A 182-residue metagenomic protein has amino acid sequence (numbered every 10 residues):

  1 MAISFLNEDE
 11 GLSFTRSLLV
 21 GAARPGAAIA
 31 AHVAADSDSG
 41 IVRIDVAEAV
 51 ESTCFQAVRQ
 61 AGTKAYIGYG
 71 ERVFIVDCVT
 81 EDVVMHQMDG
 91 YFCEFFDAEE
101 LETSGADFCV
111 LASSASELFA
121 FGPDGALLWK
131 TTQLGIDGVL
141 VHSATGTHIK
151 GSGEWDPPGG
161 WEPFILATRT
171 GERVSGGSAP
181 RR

Functional and structural regions predicted by a protein language model:
A2, I29-E51, C78-T80: A short helix->beta-strand "capping" segment at the edge of beta-propeller domains
A2-A22, D45-G62, M88-D107, L134-G146 (+1 more regions): Repeated scaffold domains used in trafficking and secretory/extracellular systems, primarily beta-propellers
G11-A31, Q56-Y69, V73-F74, E102-S114 (+2 more regions): Short beta-strand elements that form the blades of beta-propeller/WD-repeat-like and other beta-sheet-rich scaffold
S39-E48, V83-Y91, G122, A126-G135 (+1 more regions): Aromatic (tryptophan-biased) beta-strands that constitute blades/sheets of beta-rich domains
G70, I75-S104, S114: Charged linear interaction tracts used for macromolecular binding and regulation
D77-T80, F121-D124, I165-A167: Structural recognition of the beta-propeller blade-terminating site
A112, W129, V139-S143: An internal, amphipathic alpha-helical element
S143-R182: Acidic, small-residue rich beta-repeat scaffolds with periodic aromatic anchors
